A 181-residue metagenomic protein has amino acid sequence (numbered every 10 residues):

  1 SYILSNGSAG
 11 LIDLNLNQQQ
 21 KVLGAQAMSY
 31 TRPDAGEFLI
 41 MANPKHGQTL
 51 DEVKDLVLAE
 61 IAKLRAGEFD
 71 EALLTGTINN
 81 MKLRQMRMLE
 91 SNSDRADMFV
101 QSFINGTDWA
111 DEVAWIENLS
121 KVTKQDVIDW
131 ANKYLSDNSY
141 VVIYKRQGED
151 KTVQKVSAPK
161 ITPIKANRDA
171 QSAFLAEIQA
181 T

Functional and structural regions predicted by a protein language model:
S1-A9, M41, I164-T181: His/Glu-based metal-binding/catalytic segments typifying zinc-dependent metallopeptidases
S1-G7, Y30, Q147-E149: Short intrinsically disordered, low-complexity coil segments enriched in acidic
Y2, A59-K63, D129, K133: A generic structural signal for well-ordered alpha-helical segments enriched in polar/charged residues
D13-K121, V141-K145, V153-V156, T181: M16 family metallopeptidases and their MPP-like homologs
A42, V57, V127, P159-T162 (+1 more regions): A signal for specific C-terminal beta-sheet/loop modules enriched in small/flexible residues with GP/PG/PP motifs
M88-L89, R146-Q171, L175-I178: An aromatic/glycine/proline-enriched structural segment found at the starts of mature extracellular/organellar domains
D126-K145: Bilobed periplasmic-binding protein-like "clamshell/Venus-flytrap" ligand-binding domains
